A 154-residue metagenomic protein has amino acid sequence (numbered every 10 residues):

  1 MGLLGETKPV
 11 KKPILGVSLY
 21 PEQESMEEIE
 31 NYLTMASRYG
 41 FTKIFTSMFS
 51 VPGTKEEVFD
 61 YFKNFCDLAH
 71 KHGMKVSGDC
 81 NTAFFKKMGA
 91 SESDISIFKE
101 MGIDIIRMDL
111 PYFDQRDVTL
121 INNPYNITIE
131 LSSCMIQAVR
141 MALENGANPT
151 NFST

Functional and structural regions predicted by a protein language model:
G2-P9: N-terminal carbohydrate-binding accessory modules
K11-E30, G78-A90: Active-site mouth loops of central-metabolism enzymes
K11-L15, G40-T42, H70-V76, G102-D104 (+2 more regions): Short, well-ordered coil/turn segments that N-cap beta-strands
E24-S37, K87-I97, A138-M141: Short, acidic/polar
R38, T42-N64: Glycine-rich, proline-tolerant flexible connector loops at the mouths of alpha/beta enzymes
S47-K55, D79-A83, E100-Q115, I127-I136 (+2 more regions): Catalytic beta/alpha-barrel core
T54-D104, Y112-L120: N-terminal active-site wall of soluble small-molecule enzyme domains
D117-P124, A142: Short loop/helix-cap segments at secondary-structure boundaries that form the rim of catalytic
